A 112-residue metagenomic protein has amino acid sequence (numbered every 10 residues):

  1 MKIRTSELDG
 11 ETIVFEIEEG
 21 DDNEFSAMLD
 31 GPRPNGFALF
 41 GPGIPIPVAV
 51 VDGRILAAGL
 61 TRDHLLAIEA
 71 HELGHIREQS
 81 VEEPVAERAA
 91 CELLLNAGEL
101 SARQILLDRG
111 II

Functional and structural regions predicted by a protein language model:
M1-M28: Glycine-rich short-loop/terminal segments
G10, V14, P45-V48, L65: Low-complexity, intrinsically disordered short peptide segments enriched in small/polar/basic residues
G20-R62, L73-I76: Active-site scaffold of zinc-dependent metalloenzymes
P45, I68, L73, L93-L94: Generic hydrophobic secondary-structure signal
G59-H64, S80-P84: Soluble non-cytosolic domains of exported or imported proteins
A67-Q79, E87: Active-site recognition of the HExxH zinc-binding catalytic motif
S80-I112: Post-HExxH zinc-binding segment in Zn-dependent metallohydrolases
